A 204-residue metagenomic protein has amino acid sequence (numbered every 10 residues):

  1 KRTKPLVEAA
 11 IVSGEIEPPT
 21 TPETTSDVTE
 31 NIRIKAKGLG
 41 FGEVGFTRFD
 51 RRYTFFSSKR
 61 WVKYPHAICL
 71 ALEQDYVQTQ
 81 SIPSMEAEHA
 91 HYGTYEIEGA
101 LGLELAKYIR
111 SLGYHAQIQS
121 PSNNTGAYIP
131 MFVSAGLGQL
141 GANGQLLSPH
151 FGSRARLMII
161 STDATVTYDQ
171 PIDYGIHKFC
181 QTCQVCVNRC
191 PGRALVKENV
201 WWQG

Functional and structural regions predicted by a protein language model:
K1-F46: Iron-sulfur (Fe-S) cluster-binding modules
G42-G204: Catalytic cores of enzyme domains
